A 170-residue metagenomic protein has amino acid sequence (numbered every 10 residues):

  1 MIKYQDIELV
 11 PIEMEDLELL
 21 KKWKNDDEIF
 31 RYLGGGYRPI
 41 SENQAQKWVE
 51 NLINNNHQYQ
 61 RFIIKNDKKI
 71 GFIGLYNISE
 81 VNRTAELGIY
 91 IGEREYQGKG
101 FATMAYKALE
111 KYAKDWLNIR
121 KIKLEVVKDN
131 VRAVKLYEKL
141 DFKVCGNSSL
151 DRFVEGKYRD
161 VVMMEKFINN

Functional and structural regions predicted by a protein language model:
M1-Q46, N170: A short, well-structured alpha-helix characteristic of acyl/acetyltransferase catalytic modules
M14, R38-E95, Y112, F167-N169: Acetyl-CoA-dependent GNAT
G98-Y112, V134-K139: Conserved acetyl-CoA-binding loop-helix of GNAT-fold acetyltransferases
D115-E125: Conserved GNAT acetyl-CoA-binding A-motif
L124-V134, D151-K157: Conserved beta-strand-loop-alpha-helix junction that forms the acyl-donor binding cleft
Y137, F142, M164: Conserved active-site tyrosine of GNAT-family acetyltransferases
K157-N170: Terminal substrate-recognition subdomain of acyl/acetyltransferases
